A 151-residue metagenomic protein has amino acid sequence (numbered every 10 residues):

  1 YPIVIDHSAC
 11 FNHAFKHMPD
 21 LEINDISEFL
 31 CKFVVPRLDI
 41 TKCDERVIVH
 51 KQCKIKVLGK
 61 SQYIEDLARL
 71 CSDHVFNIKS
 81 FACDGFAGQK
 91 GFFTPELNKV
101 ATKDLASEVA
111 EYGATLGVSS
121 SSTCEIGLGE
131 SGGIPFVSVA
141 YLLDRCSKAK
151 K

Functional and structural regions predicted by a protein language model:
Y1-K151: Iron-sulfur cluster-binding electron-transfer modules in prokaryotic oxidoreductases
